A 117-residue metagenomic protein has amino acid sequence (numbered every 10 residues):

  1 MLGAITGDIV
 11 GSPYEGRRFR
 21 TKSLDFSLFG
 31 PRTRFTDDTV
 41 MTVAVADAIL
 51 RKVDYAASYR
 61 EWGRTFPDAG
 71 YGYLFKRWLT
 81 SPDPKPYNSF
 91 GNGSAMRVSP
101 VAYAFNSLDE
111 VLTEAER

Functional and structural regions predicted by a protein language model:
M1-R117: Structured, active/binding-site neighborhoods that engage oxygen-rich ligands
